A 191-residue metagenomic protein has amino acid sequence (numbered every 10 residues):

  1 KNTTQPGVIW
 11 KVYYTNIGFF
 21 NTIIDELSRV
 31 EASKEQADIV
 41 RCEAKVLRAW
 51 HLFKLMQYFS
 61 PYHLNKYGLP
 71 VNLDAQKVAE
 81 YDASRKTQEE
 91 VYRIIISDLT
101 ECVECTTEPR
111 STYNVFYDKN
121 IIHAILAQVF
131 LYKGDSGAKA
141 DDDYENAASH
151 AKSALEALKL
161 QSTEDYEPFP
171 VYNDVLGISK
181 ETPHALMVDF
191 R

Functional and structural regions predicted by a protein language model:
K1-F59, K86-E89, T100-R110: Conserved, well-structured interaction surfaces
I17-F20, Y92, L99, Y144 (+2 more regions): Inward-facing hydrophobic residues that define packing positions of alpha-helical scaffold repeats
S28, M56-H63, R110-S111, Y132-D141: Short coil/turn linking the two alpha-helices of tandem helical-hairpin repeats
V40, L47, K54, D118 (+3 more regions): "A position-specific structural signal for the A-helix of alpha-solenoid helical repeats
Y62-A75: Short, flexible, mixed-charge acidic loops at enzyme active sites
Q76-K86: Substrate-binding clefts and substrate-entry loops adjacent to catalytic sites of polymer-processing enzymes acting on
D142-R191: Extended ligand-binding clefts on enzyme/binding-domain cores
